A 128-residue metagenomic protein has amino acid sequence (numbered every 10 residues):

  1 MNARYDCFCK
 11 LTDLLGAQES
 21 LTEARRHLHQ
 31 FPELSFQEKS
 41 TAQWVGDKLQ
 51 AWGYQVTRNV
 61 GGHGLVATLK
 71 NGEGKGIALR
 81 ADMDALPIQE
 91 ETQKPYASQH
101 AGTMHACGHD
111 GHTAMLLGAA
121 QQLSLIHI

Functional and structural regions predicted by a protein language model:
N2-H105, A114-Q122: Acidic/His- and Gly-rich active-site-bordering loop/insert found across diverse amide/peptide-bond hydrolases
I126-I128: Conserved small/polar residues in nucleotide/adenosyl-binding loops
